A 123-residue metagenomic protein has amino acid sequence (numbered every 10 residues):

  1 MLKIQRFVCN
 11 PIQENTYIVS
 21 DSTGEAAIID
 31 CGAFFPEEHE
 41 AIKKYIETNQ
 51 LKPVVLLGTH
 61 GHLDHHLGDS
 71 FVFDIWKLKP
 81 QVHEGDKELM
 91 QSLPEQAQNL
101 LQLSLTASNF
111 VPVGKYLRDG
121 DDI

Functional and structural regions predicted by a protein language model:
M1-N49: Conserved beta-strand hairpin/beta-sheet module of binuclear metal-dependent hydrolase folds, prominently
F34-H39, K43-D122: Active-site HxH/HxHxD metal-binding segment of metal-dependent hydrolases
